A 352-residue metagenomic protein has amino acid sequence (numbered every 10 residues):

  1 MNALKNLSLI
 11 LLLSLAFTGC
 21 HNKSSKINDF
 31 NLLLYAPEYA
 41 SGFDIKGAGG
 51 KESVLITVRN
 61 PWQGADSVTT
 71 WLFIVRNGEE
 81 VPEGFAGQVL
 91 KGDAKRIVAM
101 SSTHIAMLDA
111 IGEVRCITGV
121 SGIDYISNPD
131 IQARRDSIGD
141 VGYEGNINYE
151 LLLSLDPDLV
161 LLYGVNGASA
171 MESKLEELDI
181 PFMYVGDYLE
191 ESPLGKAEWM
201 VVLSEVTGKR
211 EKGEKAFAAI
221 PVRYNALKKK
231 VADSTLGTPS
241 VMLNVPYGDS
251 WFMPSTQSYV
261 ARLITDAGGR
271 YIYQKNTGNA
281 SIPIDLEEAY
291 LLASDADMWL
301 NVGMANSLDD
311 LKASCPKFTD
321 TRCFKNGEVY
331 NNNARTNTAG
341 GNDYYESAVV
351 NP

Functional and structural regions predicted by a protein language model:
M1-K26: Bacterial Sec-dependent N-terminal signal peptides
C20-I105, K212-V241: Bacterial Sec-exported substrate-binding components of ABC uptake systems
V54-T57, W62-L153, L159-V165: A short, structured surface patch at a secondary-structure boundary
K91-A94, S102-L108, Y149, S169-E172 (+10 more regions): Extracytoplasmic/secreted envelope proteins and their assembly/folding machinery, especially bacterial periplasmic
H104, V120-N128, A168-A170, G186-V202 (+1 more regions): Extracytoplasmic ligand-binding site segments that recognize negatively charged/polar headgroups
G142-I147, V165-S169, E190-A197, R210-E214 (+4 more regions): Soluble non-cytosolic domains of exported or imported proteins
E190-K215, N301-P352: Structured C-terminal subdomain patch of bacterial secreted/periplasmic proteins
K229-P316: Flexible, glycine-rich surface segments
